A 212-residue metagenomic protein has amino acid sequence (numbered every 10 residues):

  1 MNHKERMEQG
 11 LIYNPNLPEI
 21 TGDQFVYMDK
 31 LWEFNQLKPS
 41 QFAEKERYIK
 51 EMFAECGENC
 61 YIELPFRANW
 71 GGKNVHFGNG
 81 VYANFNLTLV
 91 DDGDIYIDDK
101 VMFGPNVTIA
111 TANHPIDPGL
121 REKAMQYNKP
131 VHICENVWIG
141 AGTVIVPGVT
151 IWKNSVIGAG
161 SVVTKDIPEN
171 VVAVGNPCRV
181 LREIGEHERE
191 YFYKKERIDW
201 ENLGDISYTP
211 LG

Functional and structural regions predicted by a protein language model:
M1-N59, C178-G212: Terminal amphipathic alpha-helical/low-complexity segments used for targeting or macromolecular assembly
K4-E5, M52, K123, P130 (+1 more regions): Short secondary-structure boundary/capping segments
I12, C60-Y61, F66, H132-W138 (+3 more regions): A generic "structured core" feature
P39, P65-F77, Y82-T150, N176-P177 (+1 more regions): Flexible, glycine/small-residue-enriched loop-and-beta-strand segment within the central core of proteins
V149-W152, I167: Extended beta-solenoid/beta-helix repeat architectures
V156, V162-E188: A contiguous, mid-protein "functional segment" used to position or interact with cofactors/ions or partner subunits
